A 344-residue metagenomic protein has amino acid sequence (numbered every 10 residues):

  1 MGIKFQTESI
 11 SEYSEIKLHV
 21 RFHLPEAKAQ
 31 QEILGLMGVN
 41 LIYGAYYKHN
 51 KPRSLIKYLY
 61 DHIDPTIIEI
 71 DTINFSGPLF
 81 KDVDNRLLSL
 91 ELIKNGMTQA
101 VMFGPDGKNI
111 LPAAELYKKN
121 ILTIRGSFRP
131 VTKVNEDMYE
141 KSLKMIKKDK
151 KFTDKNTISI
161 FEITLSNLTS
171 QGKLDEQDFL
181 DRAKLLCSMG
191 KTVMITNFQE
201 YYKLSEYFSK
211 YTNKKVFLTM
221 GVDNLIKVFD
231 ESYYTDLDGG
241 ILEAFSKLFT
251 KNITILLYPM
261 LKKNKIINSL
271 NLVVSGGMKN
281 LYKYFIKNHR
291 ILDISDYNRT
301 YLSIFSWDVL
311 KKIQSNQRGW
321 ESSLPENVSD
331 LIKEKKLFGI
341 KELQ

Functional and structural regions predicted by a protein language model:
M1-Q344: Nucleotidyltransferase catalytic core that binds NTPs
